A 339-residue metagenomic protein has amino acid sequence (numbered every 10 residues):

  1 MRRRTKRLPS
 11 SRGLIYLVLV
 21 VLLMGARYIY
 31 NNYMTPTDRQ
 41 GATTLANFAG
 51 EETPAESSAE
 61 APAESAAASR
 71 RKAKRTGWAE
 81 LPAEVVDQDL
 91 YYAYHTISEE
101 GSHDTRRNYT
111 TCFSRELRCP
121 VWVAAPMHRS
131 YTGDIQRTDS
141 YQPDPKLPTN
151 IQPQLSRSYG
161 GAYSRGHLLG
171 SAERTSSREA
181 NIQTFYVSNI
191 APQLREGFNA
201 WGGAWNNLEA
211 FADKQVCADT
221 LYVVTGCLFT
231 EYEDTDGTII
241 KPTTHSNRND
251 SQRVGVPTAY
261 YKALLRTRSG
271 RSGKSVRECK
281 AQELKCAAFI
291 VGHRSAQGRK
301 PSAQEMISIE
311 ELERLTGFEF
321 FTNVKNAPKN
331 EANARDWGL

Functional and structural regions predicted by a protein language model:
R2-L339: Domain-level detector for secreted/extracellular nuclease and nuclease-toxin modules, and for the ENPP-like C-terminal
